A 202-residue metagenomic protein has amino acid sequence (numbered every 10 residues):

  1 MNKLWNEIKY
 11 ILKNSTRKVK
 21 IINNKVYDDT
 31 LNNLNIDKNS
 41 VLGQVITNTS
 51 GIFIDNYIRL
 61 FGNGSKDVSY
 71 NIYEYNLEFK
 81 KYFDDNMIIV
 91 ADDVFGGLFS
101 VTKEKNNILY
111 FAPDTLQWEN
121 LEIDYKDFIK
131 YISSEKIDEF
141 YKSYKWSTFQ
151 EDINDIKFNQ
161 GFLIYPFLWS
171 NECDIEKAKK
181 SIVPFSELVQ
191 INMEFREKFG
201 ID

Functional and structural regions predicted by a protein language model:
M1-K105, E151-D202: A surface-exposed partner-binding patch
N107-Y144: Compact, glycine/acidic-enriched structural inserts
